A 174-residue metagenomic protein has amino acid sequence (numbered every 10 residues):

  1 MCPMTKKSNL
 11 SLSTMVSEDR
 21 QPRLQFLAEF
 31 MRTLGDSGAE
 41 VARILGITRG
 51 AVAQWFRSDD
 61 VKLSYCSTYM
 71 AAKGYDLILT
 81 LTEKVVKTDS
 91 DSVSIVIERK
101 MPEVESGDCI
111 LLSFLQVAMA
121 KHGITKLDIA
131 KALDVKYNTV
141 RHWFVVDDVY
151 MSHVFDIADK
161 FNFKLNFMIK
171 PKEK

Functional and structural regions predicted by a protein language model:
C2-L34, S92-G123, I169: A short, Lys/Arg-rich alpha-helix, primarily the initiator
T33, I44, K121, A132 (+1 more regions): Residues within the alpha-helical elements of helix-turn-helix
G38, K126, V154: Helix-turn-helix DNA-binding elements, focusing on the entry/boundary residues of the two helices that contact DNA
E40-A42, D128-A130: Short alpha-helical "recognition helix" segments of helix-turn-helix
G46-V61, D134-V149: Recognition helix of helix-turn-helix/homeodomain-like DNA-binding domains that insert into the DNA major groove
S64-L79, S152-F167: DNA major-groove recognition helix of helix-turn-helix/homeodomain DNA-binding modules
